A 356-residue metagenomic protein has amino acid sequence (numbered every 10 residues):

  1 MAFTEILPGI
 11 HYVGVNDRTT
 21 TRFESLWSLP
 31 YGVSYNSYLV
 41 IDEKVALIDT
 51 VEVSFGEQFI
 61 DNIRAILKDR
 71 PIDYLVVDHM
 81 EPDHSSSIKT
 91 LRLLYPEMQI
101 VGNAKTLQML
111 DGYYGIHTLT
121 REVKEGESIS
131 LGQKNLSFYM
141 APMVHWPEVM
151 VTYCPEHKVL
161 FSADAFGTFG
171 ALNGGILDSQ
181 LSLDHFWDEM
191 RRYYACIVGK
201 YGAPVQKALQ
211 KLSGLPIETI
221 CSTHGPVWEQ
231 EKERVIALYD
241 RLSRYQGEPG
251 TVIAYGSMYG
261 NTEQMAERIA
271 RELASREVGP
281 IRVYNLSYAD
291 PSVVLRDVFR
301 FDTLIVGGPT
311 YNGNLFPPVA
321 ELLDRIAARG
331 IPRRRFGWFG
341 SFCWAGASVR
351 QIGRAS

Functional and structural regions predicted by a protein language model:
F3-I63, V151-C154, K158-S162, T262: Conserved beta-strand hairpin/beta-sheet module of binuclear metal-dependent hydrolase folds, prominently
T4-P8, V101-V149, Y201-K207: Metallo-beta-lactamase
E43, S54-V101: Active-site metal-binding motif and surrounding structural segment of the metallo-beta-lactamase
I48-T50, D73-M80, I100-A104, L160-A163 (+1 more regions): Active-site neighborhood of phospho(di)ester-bond hydrolases with catalytic His/Asp-centered motifs
P71, P216, F299-R300: Alpha-helix C-terminal capping/helix-to-coil transition sites in glycosyltransferase folds
N135-S222, W228-Q230: Metallo-beta-lactamase
W228-I331: N-terminal beta1-alpha1-beta2 submodule of the flavodoxin-like/Rossmannoid cofactor-binding fold
A355-S356: Conserved small/polar residues in nucleotide/adenosyl-binding loops
